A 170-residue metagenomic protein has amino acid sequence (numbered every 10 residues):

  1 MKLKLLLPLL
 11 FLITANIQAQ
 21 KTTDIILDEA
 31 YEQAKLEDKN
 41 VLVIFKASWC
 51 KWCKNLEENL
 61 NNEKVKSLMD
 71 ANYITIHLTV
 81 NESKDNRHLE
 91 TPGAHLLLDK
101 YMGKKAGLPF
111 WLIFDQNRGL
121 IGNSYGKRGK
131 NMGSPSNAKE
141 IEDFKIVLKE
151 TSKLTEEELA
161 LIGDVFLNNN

Functional and structural regions predicted by a protein language model:
M1-T22: Bacterial Sec-dependent N-terminal signal peptides
T22-D24, V65-A94: Thiol-based oxidoreductase modules, predominantly thioredoxin-like and allied folds used for disulfide exchange
T23-V41, M69: A short beta-strand-turn-helix
K35-L36, S67-D70, G103-G107: Extracellular/periplasmic catalytic domains that process cell-envelope and extracellular macromolecules
E37-K51, T75: Short active-site neighborhood of thiol/selenol oxidoreductases, capturing the structured segment around
S48-N55, P109-L112: C-type cytochrome heme c attachment motif
C53-D70: Typically the conserved alpha-helix immediately C-terminal to a functionally engaged Cys/Sec in thioredoxin-like
D99-L159: Non-catalytic, surface beta->alpha helical segment in thiol-disulfide oxidoreductase systems
